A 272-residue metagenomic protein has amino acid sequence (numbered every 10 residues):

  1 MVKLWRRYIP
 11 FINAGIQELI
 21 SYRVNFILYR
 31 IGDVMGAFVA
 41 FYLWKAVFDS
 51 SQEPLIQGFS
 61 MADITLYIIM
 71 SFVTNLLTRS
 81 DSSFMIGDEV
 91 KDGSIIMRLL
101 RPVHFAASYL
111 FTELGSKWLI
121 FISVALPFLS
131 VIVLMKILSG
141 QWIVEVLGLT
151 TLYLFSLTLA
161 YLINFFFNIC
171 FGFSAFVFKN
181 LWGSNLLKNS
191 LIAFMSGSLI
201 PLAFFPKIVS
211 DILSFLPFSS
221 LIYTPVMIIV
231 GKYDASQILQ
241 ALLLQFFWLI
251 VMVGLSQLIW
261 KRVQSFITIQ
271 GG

Functional and structural regions predicted by a protein language model:
M1-G272: Hydrophobic transmembrane alpha-helices and immediately adjacent juxtamembrane helices of multi-pass inner-membrane
